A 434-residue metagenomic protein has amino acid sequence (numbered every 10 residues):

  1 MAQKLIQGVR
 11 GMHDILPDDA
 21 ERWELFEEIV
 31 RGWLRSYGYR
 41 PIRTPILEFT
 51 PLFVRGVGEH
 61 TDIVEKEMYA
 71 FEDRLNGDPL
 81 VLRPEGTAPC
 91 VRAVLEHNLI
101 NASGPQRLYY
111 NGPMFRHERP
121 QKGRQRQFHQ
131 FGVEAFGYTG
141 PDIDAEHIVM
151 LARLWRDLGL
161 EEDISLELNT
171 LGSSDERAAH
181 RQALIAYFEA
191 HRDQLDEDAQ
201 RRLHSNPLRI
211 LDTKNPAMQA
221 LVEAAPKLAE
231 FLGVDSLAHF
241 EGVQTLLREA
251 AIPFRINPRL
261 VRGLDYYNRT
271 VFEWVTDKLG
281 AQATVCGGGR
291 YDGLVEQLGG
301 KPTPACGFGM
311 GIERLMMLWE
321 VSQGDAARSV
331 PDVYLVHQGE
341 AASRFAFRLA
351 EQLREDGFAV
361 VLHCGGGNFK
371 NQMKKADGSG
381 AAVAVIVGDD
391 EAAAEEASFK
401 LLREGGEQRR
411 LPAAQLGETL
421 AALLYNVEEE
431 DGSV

Functional and structural regions predicted by a protein language model:
M1-V434: TRNA-recognition modules of translation machinery and tRNA-sensing kinases, especially anticodon-binding
